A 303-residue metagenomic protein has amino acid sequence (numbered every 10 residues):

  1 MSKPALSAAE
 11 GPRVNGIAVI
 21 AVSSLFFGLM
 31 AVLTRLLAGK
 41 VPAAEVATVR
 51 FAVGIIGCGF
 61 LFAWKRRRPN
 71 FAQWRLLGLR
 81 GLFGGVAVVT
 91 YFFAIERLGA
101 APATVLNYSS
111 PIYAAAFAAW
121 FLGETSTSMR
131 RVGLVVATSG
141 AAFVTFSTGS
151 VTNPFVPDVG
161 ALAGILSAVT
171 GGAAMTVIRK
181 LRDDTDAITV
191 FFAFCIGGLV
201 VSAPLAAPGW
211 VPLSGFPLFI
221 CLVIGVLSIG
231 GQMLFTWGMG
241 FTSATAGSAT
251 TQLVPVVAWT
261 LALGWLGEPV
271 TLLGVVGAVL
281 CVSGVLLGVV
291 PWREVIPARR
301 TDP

Functional and structural regions predicted by a protein language model:
P4-S7, G54-Q73, F83, S139-P154 (+3 more regions): Membrane-interface helix-cap regions at the ends of transmembrane helices in multi-pass membrane proteins
V14-S23, F62, R66-T90, D158-S167 (+1 more regions): Loop-to-transmembrane-helix transition segments
I17-A21, A72-L82, S126-S139, G160-A161 (+2 more regions): Cytoplasmic-side transmembrane-helix entry/capping segments in multi-pass membrane proteins
S24-V32, G59, G81, G85-V89 (+9 more regions): Hydrophobic/small/kink-forming positions within alpha-helical transmembrane segments of polytopic membrane proteins
V32, C58, A114-A115, V151-W210 (+1 more regions): Transmembrane alpha-helical segments that form core, pore/gating elements of small-molecule transporters/exporters
V49, A103-S109, L181-G197, Q232-G264: Helix-helix packing/entry segments at the starts of transmembrane helices
F62-R66, F93, S110-V132, V256-V276: C-terminal transmembrane-helix exit sites in multi-pass transporters
M129-T148, G171, L273-W292: Hydrophobic transmembrane alpha-helices of multi-pass small-molecule transport proteins
